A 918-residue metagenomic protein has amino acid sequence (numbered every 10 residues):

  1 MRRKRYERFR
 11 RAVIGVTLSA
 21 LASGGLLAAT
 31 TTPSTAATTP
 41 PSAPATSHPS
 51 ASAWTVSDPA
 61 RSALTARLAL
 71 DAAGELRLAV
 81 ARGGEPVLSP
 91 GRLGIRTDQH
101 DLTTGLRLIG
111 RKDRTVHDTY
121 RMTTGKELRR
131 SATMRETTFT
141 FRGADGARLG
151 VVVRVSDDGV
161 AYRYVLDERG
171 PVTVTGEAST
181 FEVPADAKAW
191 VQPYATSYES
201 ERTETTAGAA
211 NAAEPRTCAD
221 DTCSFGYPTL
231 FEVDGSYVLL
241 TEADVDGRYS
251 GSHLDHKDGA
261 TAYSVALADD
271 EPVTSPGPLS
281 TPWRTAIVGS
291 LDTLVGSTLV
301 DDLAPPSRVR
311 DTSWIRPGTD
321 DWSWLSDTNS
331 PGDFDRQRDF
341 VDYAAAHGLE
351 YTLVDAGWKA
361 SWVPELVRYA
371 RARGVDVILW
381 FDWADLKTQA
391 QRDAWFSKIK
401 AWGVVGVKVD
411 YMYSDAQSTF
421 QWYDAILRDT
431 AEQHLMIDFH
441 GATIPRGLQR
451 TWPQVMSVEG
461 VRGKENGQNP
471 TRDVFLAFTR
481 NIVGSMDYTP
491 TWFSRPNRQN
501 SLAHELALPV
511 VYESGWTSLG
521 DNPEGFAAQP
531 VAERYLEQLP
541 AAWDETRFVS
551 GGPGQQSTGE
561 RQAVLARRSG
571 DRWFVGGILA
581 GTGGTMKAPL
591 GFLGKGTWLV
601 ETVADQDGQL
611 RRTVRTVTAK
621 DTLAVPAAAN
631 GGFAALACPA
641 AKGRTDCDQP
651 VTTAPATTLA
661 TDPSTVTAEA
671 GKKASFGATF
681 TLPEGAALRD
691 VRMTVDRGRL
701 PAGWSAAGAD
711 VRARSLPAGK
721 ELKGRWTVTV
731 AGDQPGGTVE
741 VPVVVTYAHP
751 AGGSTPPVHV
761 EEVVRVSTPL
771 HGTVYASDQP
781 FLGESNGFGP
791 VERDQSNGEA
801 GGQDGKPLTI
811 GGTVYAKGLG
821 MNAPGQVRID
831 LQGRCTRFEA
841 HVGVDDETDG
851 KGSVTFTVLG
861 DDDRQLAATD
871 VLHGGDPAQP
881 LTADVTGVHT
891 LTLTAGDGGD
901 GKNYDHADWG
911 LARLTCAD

Functional and structural regions predicted by a protein language model:
R2-T39: Secretory targeting and sorting signals
P49-V300: N-terminal accessory beta-strand-rich subdomains and adjacent acidic, glycine-rich linkers that precede catalytic cores
P276-Y351: An acidic-aromatic substrate-binding cleft motif
A356-S501: Aromatic- and carboxylate-enriched substrate-binding clefts and catalytic-loop regions of carbohydrate-active enzymes
S557-K595, F633-L636: Carbohydrate-binding surface patches
R615-V651: C-terminal beta-strand-rich structural cap/linker in extracellular carbohydrate-active enzymes
V651-T768: Long beta-sheet-rich domains in secretory-pathway and surface-associated proteins
V760-D918: Gly-Asp-aromatic-enriched flexible segments
